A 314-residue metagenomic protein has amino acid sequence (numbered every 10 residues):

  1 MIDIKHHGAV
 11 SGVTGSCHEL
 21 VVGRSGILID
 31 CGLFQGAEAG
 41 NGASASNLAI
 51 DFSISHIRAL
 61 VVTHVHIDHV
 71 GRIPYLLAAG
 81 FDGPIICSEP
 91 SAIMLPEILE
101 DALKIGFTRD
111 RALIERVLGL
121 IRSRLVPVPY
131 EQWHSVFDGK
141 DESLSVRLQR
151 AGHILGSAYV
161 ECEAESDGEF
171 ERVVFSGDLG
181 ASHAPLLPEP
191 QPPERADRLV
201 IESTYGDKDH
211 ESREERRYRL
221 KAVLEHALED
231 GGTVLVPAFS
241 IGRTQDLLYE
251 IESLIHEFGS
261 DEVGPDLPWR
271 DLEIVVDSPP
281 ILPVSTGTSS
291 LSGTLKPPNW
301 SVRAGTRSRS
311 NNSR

Functional and structural regions predicted by a protein language model:
D3, H7, V22, W133-E194: Catalytic core of the metallo-beta-lactamase
A9-V10, C31-F34, P90, I154 (+4 more regions): Active-site metal-binding loops of divalent metal-dependent hydrolases
V10-G15, V22-G83, C87-L125, L179-P188 (+1 more regions): Pre-active-site segment of Zn-dependent metallo-hydrolases
S11, H66-D68, I154-L155, F239-D246 (+1 more regions): Gly/Ser/Thr-rich loops at beta-strand to alpha-helix junctions that form or flank small-molecule/cofactor-binding
P96-S157, S292-R314: Metallo-beta-lactamase
C162, A196-K208: Gly-rich Lys/Arg/Thr-decorated short loops/hinges at beta-loop-alpha junctions or inter-strand turns that position
P185-A196, S212-A227: Structured alpha-helical segments in the cores of large, soluble enzyme domains
K221-R314: Hard-cation-handling environments
